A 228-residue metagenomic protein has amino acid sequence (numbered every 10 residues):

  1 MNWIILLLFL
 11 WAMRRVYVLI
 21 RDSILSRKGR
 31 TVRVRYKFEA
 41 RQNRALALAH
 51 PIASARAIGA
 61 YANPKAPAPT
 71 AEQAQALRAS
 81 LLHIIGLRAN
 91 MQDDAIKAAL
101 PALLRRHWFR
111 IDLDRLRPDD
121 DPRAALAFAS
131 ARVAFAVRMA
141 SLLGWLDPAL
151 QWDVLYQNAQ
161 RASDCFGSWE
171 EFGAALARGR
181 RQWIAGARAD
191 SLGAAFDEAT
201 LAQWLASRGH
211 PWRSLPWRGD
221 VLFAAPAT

Functional and structural regions predicted by a protein language model:
N2-P148, L155-T228: Polar/charged low-complexity regulatory segments
